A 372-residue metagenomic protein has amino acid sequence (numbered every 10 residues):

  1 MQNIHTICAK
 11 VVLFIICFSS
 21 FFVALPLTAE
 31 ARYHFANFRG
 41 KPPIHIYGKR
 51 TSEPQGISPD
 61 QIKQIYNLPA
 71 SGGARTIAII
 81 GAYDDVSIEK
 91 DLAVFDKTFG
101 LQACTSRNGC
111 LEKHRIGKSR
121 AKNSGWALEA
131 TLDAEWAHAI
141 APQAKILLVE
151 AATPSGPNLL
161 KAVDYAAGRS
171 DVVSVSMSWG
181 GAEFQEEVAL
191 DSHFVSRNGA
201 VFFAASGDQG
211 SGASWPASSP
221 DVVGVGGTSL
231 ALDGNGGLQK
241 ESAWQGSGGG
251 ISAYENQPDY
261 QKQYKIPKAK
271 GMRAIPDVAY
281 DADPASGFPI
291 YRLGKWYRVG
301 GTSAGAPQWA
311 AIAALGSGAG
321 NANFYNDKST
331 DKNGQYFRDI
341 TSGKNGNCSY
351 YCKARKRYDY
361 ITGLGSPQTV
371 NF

Functional and structural regions predicted by a protein language model:
Q2-V12: Bacterial N-terminal signal peptides that target proteins for export
V12-A24: Bacterial N-terminal signal peptides
E30-G227, I251-G301, A306, S317-N323 (+3 more regions): Substrate-binding/charge-relay-adjacent region of secreted/lumenal peptidase catalytic domains
G224-A253: Polar, glycine-rich mid-to-C-terminal structural blocks that act as macromolecule-binding/assembly scaffolds
A310, S317-T362: An often Trp-containing, charged/polar helix-loop segment at the C-terminal end of enzyme catalytic cores
